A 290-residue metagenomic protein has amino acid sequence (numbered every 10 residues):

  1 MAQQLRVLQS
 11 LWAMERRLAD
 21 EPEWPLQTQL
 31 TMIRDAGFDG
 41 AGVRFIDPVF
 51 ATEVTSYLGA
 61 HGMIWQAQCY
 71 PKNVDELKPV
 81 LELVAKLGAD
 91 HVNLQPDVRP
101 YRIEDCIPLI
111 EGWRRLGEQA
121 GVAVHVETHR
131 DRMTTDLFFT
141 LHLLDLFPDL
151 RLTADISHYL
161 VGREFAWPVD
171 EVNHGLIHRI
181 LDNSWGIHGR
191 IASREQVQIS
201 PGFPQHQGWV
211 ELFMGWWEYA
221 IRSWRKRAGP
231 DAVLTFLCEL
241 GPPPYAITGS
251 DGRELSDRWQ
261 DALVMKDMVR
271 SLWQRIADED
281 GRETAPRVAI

Functional and structural regions predicted by a protein language model:
M1-A85, A89, D267-I276, D280-I290: N-terminal pre-domain/capping segments
Q3-R16, A41-V43, M63-C69, V92-L94 (+4 more regions): Hydrophobic faces of well-ordered beta-strands that scaffold small-molecule active sites in alpha/beta enzyme cores
S10, R16-R17, V161-E164, I191-Q205 (+1 more regions): Flexible glycine/acidic-rich beta-alpha junction loops that bind and position SAM and/or redox cofactors in anaerobic
A13, D47, P71-N73, P96-P100 (+5 more regions): Active-site-proximal loop/turn and secondary-structure-junction residues that shape catalytic pockets, frequently
I64-L152: Active-site acidic/histidine proton-transfer and metal-coordination neighborhood in alpha/beta enzyme cores
Q119-P204: Acidic/histidine-rich catalytic cores of soluble enzymes
V172-G175, W209-V233: A short, acidic, amphipathic alpha-helical segment used as a generic capping/interface helix at domain edges
I247-D280: Short, low-complexity, polybasic intrinsically disordered segments
